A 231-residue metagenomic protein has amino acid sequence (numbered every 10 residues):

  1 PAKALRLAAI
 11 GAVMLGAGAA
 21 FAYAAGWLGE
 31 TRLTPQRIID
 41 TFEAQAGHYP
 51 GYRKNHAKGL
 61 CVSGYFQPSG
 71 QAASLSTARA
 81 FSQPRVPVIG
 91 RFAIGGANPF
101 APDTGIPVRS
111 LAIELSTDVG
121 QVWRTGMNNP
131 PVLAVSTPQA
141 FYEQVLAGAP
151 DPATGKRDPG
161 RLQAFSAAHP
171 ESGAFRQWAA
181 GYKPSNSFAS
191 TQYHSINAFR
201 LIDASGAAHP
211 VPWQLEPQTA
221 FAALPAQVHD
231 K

Functional and structural regions predicted by a protein language model:
P1-K231: Active-site-adjacent core segments of small-molecule enzymes
